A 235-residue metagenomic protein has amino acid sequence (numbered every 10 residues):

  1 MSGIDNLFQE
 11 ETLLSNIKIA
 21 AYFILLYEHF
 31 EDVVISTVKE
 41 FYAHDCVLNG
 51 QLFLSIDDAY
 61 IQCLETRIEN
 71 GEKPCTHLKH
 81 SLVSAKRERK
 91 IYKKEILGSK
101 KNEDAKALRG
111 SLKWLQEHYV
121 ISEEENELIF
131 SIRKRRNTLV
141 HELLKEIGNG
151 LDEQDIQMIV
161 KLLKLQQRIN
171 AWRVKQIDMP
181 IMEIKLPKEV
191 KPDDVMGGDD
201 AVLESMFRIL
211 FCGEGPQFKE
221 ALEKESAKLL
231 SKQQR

Functional and structural regions predicted by a protein language model:
M1-Y92, R109, K113, E124-E127 (+2 more regions): Polyanionic, low-complexity intrinsically disordered segments
L97-K100: Acidic, low-complexity proline/glycine-rich segments
Y119-S122: Short glycine-centered helix-capping/turn motifs at secondary-structure transition points
